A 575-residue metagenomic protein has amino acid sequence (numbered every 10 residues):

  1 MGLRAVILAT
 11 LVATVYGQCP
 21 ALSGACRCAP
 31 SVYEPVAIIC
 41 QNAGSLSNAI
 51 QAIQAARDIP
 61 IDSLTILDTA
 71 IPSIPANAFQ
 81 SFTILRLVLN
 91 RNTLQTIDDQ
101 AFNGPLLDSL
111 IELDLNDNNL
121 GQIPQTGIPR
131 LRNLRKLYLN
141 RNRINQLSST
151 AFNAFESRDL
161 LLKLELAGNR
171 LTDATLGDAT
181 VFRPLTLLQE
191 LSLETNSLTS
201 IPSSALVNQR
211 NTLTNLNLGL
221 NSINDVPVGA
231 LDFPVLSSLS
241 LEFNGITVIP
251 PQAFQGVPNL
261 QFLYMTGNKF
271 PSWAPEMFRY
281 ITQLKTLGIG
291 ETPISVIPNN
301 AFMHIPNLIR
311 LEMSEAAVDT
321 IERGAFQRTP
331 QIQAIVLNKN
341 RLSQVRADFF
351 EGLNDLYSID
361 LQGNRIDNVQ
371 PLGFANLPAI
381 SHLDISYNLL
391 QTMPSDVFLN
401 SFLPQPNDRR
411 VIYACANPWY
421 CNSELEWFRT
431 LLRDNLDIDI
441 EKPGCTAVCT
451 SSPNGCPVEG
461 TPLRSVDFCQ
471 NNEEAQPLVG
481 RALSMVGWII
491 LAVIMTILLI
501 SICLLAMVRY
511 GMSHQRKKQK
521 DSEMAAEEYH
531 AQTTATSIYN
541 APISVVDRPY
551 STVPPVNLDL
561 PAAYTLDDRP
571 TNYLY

Functional and structural regions predicted by a protein language model:
G2-Y575: Extracellular leucine-rich repeat
